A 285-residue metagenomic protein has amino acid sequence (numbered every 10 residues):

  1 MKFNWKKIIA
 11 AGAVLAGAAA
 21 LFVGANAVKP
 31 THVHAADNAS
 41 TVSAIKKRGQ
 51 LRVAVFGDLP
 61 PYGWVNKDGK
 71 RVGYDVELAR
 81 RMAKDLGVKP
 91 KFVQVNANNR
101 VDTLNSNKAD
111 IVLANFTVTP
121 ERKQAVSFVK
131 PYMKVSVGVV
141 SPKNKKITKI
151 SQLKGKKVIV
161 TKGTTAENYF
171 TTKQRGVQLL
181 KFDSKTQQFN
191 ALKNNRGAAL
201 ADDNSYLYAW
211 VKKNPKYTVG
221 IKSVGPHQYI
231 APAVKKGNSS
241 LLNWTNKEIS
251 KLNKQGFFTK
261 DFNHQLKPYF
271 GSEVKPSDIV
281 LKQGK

Functional and structural regions predicted by a protein language model:
M1-T31: Sec-dependent N-terminal signal peptides of Gram-positive bacterial secreted proteins and lipoproteins
A35-N115: Extracytoplasmic small-molecule ligand-binding "clamshell" domains of the periplasmic binding protein/Venus flytrap
N38, K91-D102, K162, L180-N190 (+2 more regions): Short helix-initiation/N-cap motifs at beta->coil->alpha
G49-V55, I150-T164, Q178: Short loop->beta-strand "edge-of-pocket" segments that line small-molecule binding or catalytic clefts across diverse
V76-D85, T164, A231-F270: Extended ligand-binding regions for polar small-molecule ligands
R80, K89-Q152: Acidic, polar ligand-binding/catalytic clefts
D102, F116-Q124, T171, K193-N194 (+1 more regions): A ligand-binding cleft/hinge motif common to bilobed small-molecule-binding domains
K134-S141, Y208-I249, P268-K285: Periplasmic-binding protein-like
